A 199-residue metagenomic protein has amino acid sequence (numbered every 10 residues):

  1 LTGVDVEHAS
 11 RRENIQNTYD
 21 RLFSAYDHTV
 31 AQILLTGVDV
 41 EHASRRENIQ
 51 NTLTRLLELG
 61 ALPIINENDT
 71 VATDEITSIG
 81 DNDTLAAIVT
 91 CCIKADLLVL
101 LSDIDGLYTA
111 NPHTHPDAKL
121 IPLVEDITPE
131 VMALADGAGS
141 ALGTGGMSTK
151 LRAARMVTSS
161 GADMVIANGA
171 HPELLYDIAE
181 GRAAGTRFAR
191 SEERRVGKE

Functional and structural regions predicted by a protein language model:
L1-K198: C-terminal catalytic "cap/lid" subdomain
